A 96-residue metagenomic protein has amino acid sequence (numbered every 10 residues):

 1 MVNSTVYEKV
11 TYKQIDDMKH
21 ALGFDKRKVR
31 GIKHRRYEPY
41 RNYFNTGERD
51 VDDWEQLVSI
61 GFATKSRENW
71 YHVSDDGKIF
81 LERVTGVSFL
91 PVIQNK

Functional and structural regions predicted by a protein language model:
V2-V51: Short amphipathic alpha-helical interface segments
A21-D25, G61-F62, V84: Generic structural signal for hydrophobic core residues of well-folded globular domains
R27-K28, A63, L90: A general structural signal for well-ordered secondary-structure junctions
V58-E68: A short, conserved structural fragment
N69-S74: Minor-groove-contacting beta-hairpin "wing" of winged helix-turn-helix DNA-binding domains
D75-K96: Short, amphipathic alpha-helical interaction segments positioned at domain boundaries
